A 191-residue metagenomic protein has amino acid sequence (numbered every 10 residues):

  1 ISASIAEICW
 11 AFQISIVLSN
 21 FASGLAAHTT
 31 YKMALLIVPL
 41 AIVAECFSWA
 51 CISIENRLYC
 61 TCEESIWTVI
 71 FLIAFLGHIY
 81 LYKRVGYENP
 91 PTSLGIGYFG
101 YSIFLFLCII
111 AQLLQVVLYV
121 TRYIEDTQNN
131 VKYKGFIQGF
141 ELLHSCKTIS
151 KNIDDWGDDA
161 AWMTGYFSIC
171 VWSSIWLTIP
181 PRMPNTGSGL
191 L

Functional and structural regions predicted by a protein language model:
I1-S2, I153: Intrinsic structural disorder
S2-A34, I42-I52, G77-V85: Internal transmembrane alpha-helix with an interfacial aromatic "cap," most often the third helix
A6, W67-T68, I109: Small-residue hotspots
C9, C46, C51, C60-C62 (+3 more regions): Generic recognition of cysteine residues
L40-F104: Short helix-loop boundary/capping segments
F75-L191: C-terminal transmembrane-bundle signature of multipass membrane proteins, characterized by strong activation on
